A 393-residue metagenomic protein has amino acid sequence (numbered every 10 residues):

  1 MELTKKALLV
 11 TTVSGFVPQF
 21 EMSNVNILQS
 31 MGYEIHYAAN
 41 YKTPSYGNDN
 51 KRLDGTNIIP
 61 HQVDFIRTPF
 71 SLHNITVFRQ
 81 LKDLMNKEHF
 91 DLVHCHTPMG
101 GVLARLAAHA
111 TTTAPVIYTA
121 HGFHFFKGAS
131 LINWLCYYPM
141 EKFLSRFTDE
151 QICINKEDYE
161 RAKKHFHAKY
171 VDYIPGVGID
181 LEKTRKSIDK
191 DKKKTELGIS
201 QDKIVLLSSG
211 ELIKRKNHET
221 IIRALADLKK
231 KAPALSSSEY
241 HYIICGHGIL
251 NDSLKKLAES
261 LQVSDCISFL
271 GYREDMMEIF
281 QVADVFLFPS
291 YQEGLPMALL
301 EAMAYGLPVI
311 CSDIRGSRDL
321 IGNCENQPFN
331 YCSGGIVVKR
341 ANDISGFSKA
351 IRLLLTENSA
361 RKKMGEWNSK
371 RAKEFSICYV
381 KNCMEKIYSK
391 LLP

Functional and structural regions predicted by a protein language model:
T4, L9-H73, E157-H165, Y173 (+1 more regions): N-terminal strand-loop element at the rim of the active site of nucleotide-sugar-dependent glycosyltransferases
P18-S23, I204-K230, I249-K255, S345: A conserved mid-protein helix/loop that constitutes part of the nucleotide-sugar donor-binding site
N50-K51, Q80, T184-I199, K230: A short helix/loop element that forms part of the nucleotide-sugar donor recognition site in Leloir-type
K142-K190: Donor nucleotide-sugar binding/catalytic pocket of nucleotide-sugar-dependent glycosyltransferases
K255-G271: Nucleotide-activated donor-binding/catalytic signature segment of Leloir-type glycosyltransferases, i.e., the conserved
C266, G346, L353, A360-E374 (+1 more regions): A short, well-ordered alpha-helix in the C-terminal region of glycosyltransferases
Y272, Y291: Aromatic "clamp/platform" in nucleotide-sugar-dependent glycosyltransferases that forms part of the donor/acceptor
R318-R352, S359: Change "using UDP/GDP/dTDP sugars" to "using nucleotide sugars
